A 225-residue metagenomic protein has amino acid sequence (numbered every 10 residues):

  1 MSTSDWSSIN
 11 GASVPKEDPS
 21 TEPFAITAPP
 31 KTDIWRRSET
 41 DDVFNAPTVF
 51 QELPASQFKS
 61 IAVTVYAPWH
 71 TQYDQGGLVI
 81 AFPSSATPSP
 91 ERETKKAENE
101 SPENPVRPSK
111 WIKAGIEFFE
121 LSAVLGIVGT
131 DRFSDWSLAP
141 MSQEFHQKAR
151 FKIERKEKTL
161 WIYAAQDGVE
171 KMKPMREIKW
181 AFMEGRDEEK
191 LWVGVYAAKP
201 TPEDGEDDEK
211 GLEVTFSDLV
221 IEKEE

Functional and structural regions predicted by a protein language model:
M1-E225: Extracellular glycan-recognition regions
